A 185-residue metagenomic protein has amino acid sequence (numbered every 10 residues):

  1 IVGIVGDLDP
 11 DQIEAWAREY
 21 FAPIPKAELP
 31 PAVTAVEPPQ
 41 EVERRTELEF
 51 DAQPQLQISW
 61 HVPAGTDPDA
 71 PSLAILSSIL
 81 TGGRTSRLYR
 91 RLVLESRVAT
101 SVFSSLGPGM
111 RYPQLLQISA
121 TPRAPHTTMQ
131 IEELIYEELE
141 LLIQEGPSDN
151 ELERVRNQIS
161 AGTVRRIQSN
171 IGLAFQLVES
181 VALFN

Functional and structural regions predicted by a protein language model:
D7-L115, T121-N185: Mature, solvent-exposed C-terminal subdomains and processed small-chain segments of exported/organellar
